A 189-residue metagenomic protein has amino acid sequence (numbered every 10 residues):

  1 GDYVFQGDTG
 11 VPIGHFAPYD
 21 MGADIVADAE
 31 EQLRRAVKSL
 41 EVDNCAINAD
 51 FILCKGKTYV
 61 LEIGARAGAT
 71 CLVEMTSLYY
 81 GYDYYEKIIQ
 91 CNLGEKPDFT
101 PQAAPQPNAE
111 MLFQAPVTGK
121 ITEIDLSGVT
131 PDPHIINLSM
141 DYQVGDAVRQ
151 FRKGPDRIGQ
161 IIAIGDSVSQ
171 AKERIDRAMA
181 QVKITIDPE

Functional and structural regions predicted by a protein language model:
G1-V42, A46, L53, V60 (+3 more regions): ATP-dependent carboxylate/phosphate-activation module, predominantly the ATP-grasp catalytic core and closely related
D50-I52, D141: Solvent-exposed beta-strand sheet faces enriched in polar/charged residues
L53-G56, A115-P116: Short acidic-glycine loop/turn motifs at beta-strand connectors
K87-E189: Peripheral (often C-terminal) accessory segments that flank ATP-dependent C-N-forming ligase machineries
